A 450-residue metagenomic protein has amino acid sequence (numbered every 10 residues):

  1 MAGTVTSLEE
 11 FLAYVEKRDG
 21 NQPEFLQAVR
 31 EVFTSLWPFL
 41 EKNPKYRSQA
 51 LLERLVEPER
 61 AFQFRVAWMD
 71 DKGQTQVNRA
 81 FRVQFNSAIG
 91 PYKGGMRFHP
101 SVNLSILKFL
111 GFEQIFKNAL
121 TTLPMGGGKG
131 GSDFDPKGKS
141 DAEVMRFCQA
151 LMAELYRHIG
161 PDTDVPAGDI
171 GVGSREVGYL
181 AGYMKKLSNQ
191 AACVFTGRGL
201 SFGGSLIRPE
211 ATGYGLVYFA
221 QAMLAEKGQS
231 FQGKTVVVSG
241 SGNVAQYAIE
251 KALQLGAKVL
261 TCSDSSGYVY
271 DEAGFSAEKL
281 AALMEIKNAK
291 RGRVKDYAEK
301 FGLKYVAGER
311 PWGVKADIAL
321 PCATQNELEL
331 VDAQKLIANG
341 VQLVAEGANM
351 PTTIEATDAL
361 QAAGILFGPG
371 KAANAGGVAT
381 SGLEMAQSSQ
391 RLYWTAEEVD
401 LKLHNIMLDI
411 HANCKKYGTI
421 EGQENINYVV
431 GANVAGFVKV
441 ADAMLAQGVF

Functional and structural regions predicted by a protein language model:
A2-A28, M223, I337-F450: Adenosine-phosphate binding glycine-rich loop
P23-L26, K42-Q49, T122, I159-G168 (+4 more regions): Flexible, glycine/charged-enriched surface loops at secondary-structure junctions
K45-Q76: Structured beta-strand/loop patches that form or line metal/cofactor-binding pockets in enzymes
F64-K129, D133: Phosphate-interaction motifs
H99, N118-Q232: Glycine/serine-rich phosphate-binding loop and adjoining beta1-alpha1 elements at the start of nucleotide-handling
G199, G204-K315: Glycine-rich phosphate/diphosphate-binding loop of Rossmann-like nucleotide-binding domains
G267-F367, A372: Rossmann-like adenosine-cofactor binding region
